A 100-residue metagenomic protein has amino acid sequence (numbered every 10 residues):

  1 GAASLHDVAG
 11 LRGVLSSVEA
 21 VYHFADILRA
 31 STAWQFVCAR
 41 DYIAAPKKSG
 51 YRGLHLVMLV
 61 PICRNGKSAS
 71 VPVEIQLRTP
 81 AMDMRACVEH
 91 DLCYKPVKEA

Functional and structural regions predicted by a protein language model:
A2, A9, V14-A100: Long beta-strand-rich cores associated with HINT superfamily self-processing modules
